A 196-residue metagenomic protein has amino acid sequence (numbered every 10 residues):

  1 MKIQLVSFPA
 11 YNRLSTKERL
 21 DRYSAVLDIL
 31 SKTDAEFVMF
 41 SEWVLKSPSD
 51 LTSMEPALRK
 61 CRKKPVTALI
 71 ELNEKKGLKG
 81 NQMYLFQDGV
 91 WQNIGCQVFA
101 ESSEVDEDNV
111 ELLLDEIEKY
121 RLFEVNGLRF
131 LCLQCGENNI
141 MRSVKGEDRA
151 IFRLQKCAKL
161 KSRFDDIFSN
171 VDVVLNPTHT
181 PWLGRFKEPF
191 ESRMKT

Functional and structural regions predicted by a protein language model:
M1-M39, V44: N-terminal, active-site-proximal structural segment of metallo-dependent hydrolase catalytic domains
L5-S7, L69-I70, C132, N176: Structural signal for conserved beta-strand scaffold positions within catalytic alpha/beta enzyme cores
A10-S15, V44-S49, K75, N138-R142 (+2 more regions): Short acidic, S/G/P-rich loop/turn micro-motifs used as interaction or catalytic elements
S15-R22, D50, F152-K156, L160: Residue-level preference for long, well-ordered alpha-helices that form the structural scaffold of enzyme catalytic
R19, D50-M54, F186-P189: Residues at alpha-helix caps and immediate loop-helix transition turns in enzyme cores, especially N- and C-cap
L27-M39, V110-R193: Active-site beta-loop-alpha substructure in enzyme catalytic cores, prototypically the cysteine-centered nucleophile
F40-R142, T196: Catalytic-core segment of enzymes that process non-peptidic bonds
